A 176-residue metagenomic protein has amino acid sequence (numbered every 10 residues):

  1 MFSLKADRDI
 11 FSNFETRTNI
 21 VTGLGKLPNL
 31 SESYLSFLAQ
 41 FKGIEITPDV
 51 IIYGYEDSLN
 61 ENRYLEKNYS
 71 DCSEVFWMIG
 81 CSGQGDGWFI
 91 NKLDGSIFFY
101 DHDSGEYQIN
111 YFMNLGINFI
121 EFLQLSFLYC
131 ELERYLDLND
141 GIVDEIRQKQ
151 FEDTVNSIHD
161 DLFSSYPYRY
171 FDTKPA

Functional and structural regions predicted by a protein language model:
M1-D94, D153-A176: A surface-exposed partner-binding patch
L4, S31, G116-F119, Q148: Alpha-helix initiation and N-capping motif
L24, P28, I109-G116, E145: Generic detection of long, well-ordered alpha-helical segments
Y100-Y135: Compact, glycine/acidic-enriched structural inserts
R134-T154: Short loop/turn elements at secondary-structure junctions
